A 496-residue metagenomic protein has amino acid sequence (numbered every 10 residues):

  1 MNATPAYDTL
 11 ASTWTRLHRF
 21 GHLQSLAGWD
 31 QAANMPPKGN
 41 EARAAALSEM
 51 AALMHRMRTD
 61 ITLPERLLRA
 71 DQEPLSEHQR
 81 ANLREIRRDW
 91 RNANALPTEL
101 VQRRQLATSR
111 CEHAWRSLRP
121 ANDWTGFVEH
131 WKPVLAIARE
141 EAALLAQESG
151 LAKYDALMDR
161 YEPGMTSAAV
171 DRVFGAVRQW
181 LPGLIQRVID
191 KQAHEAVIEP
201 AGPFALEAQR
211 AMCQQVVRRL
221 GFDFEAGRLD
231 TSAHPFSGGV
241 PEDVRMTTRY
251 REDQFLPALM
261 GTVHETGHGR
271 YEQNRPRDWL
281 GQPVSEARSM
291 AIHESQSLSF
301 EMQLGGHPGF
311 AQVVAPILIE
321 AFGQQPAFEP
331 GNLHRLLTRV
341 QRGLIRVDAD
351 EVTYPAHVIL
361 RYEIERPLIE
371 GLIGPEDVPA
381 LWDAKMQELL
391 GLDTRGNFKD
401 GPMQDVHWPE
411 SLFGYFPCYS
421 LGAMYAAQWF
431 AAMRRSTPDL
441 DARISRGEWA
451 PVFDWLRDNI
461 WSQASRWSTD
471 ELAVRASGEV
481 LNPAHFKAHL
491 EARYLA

Functional and structural regions predicted by a protein language model:
M1-P163, E491-L495: A well-structured
N2-A3, H22-G28, M35-K38, A42 (+3 more regions): C-terminal, non-catalytic "cap/extension" segments appended to globular domains
L10, A146, H264, S297 (+3 more regions): Divalent metal-coordination and catalytic microenvironments
L10, P257-R277, E294-L298: Active-site recognition of the HExxH zinc-binding catalytic motif
A42, R103, H130-P133, V173 (+13 more regions): Secondary-structure capping and boundary motifs in well-ordered enzyme cores
R104-F255: Contiguous, non-catalytic segments that form substrate-binding/exosite surfaces or channel walls
F174, R178-L181, L206-R210, V216-D230 (+1 more regions): All-alpha helical catalytic cores of prenyl diphosphate-utilizing isoprenoid enzymes
E286-A327: Post-HExxH zinc-binding segment in Zn-dependent metallohydrolases
